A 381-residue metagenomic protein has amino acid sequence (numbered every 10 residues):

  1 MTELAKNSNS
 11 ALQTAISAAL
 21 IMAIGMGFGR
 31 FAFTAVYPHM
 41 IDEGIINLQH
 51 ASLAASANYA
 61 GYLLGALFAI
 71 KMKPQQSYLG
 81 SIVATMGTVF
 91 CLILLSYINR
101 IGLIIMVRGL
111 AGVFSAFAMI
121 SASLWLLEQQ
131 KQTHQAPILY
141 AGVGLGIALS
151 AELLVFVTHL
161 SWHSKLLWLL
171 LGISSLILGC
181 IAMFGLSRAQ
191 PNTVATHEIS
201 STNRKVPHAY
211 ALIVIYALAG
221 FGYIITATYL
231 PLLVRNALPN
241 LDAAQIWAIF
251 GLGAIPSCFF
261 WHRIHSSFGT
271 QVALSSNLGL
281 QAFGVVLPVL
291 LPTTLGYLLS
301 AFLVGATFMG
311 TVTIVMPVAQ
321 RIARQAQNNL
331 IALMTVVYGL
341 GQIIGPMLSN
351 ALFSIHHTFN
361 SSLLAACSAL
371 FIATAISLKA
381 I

Functional and structural regions predicted by a protein language model:
F33-T34, H208-A248, I255: Extracytoplasmic gate region of multi-pass secondary transporters
L64-R100: Conserved MFS/SLC helix-loop-helix module at the cytosolic interface between two early adjacent transmembrane helices
G65-S77, S257-G269, F353: Helix-to-loop junctions at the C-terminal end of transmembrane segments in multipass secondary transporters
V107-G142: Cytoplasmic helix-loop-helix junction between adjacent transmembrane helices in 12-TM secondary transporters
F117-Q130, M309-A323: Intracellular juxtamembrane helix-capping segments at the cytosolic ends of symmetry-related transmembrane helices
Q132-S187: Helix-loop-helix hairpin linking two adjacent transmembrane segments in secondary transporters
Q271-V315: C-terminal transmembrane helical hairpin of 12-TM major facilitator-type secondary transporters
I322-T358, A366: A late C-terminal transmembrane helix in Major Facilitator Superfamily
